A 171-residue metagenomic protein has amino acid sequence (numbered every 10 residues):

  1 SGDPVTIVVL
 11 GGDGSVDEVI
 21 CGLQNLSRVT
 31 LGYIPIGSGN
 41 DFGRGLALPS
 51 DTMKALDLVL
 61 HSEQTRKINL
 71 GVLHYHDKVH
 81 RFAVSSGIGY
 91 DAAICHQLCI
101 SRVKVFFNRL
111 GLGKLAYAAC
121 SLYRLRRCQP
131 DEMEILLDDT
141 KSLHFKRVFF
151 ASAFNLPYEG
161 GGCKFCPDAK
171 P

Functional and structural regions predicted by a protein language model:
S1-L10, D17-N25, M53-L56, Q64: ATP/NTP phosphate-donor binding region
L10, H74, F154: Conserved residues at the C-terminal ends of beta-strands
L10-G11, S85: Conserved residues at beta->alpha junctions
D13-V16, P35, I94, A151: Hydrophobic structural packing positions in well-ordered secondary structure
G14-V16, N40, P157-E159: Glycine-rich nucleotide phosphate-binding loop and flanking beta-alpha elements of Rossmann-like dinucleotide-binding
E18-C21, G43-R44, A93, G162-C163: Short glycine-/acidic-enriched loop or helix-start segments at secondary-structure transitions that form or flank
N25-R147: Catalytic core of DAGKc-family lipid kinases
R126, L137-K141, K146-P171: Internal anion-binding site segments
